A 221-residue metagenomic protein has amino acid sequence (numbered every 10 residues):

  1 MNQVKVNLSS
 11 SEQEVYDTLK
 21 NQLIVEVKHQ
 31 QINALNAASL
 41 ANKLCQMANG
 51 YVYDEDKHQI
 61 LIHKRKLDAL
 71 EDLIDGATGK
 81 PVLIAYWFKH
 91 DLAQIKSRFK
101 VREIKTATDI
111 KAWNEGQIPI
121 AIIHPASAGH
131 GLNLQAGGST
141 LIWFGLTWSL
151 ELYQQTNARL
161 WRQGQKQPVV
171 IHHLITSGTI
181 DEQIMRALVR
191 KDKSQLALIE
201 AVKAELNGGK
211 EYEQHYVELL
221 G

Functional and structural regions predicted by a protein language model:
M1-Q135, V202-G221: Conserved Helicase C-terminal RecA-like lobe
N21, S97-K100, Q135-S139, Q155-N157 (+1 more regions): Short, glycine/charged-enriched secondary-structure capping and boundary segments
A85, I123-H124, W143-G145, L174-I175: Conserved beta-strand segments of the P-loop GTPase G domain that flank and frequently precede/overlap
A121, T140-L141, L160: Short, well-ordered beta-strand core segments
A128, T147-W148: Flexible glycine-rich beta->alpha loop in the catalytic core of nucleotide-sugar glycosyltransferases
N133-L146, V169-H173: A short beta-strand element within the Helicase C-terminal
W148-G221: A conserved SF2-helicase RecA2
